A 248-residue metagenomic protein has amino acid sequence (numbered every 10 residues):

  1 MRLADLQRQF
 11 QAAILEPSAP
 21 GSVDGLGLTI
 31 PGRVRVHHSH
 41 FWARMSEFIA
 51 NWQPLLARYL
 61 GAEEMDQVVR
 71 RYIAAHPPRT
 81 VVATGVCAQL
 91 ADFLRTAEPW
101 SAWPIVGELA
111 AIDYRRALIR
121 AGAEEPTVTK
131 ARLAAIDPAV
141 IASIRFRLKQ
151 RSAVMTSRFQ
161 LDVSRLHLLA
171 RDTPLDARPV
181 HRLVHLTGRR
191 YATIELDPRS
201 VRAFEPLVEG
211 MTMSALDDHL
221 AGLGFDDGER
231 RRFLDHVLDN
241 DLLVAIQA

Functional and structural regions predicted by a protein language model:
M1-D137, R189, I194-A248: Long, charge-rich, low-complexity alpha-helical segments
A43-R44, I141, L169-R171: Intrinsically disordered, low-complexity segments enriched in polar/charged residues with Gly/Pro, especially when
A131-A139, R145-F146, V154: Short, conserved active-site entrance elements at the starts or edges of catalytic domains
R145-E209: Low-complexity, glycine/alanine/valine/leucine- and proline-rich hydrophobic stretches
